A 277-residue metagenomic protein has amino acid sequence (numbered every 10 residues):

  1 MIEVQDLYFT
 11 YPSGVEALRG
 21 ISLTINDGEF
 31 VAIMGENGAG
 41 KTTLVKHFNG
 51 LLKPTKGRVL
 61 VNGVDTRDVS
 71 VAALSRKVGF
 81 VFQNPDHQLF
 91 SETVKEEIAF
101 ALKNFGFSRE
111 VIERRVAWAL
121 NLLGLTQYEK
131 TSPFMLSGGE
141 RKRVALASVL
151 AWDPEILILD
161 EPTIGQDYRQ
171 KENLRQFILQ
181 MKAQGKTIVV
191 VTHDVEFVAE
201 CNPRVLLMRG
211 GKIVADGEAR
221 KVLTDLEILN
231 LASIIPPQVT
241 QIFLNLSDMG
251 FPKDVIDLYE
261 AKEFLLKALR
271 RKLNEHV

Functional and structural regions predicted by a protein language model:
M34-E36: The feature captures the beta-strand-to-loop junction immediately N-terminal to the Walker
N49: Helix-to-loop junction immediately C-terminal to a conserved catalytic motif
G57-D65, L74: Conserved ABC transporter NBD signature motif
E110-Y128: Conserved ABC ATPase "signature" region
S132-L136, E140: Conserved ABC ATPase signature
L157-D160: Catalytic Walker B motif of ABC-type/P-loop ATPase nucleotide-binding domains
G210-G211: Conserved ABC ATPase "signature" C-loop
